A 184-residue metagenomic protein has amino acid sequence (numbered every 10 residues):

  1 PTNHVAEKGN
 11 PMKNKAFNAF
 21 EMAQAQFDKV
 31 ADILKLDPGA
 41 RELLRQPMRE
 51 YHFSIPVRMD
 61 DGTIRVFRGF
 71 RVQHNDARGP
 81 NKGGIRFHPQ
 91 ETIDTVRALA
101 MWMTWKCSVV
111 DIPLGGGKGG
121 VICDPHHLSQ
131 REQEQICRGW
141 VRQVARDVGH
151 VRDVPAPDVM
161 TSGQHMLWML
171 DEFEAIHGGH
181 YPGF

Functional and structural regions predicted by a protein language model:
P1-P11: Short, Lys/Arg-enriched N-terminal segments with co-localized hydrophobic residues within the first ~10-30 amino acids
T2-H4, G62, F184: Intrinsically disordered, low-complexity proline-rich regions
A16-S54: Short, Gly/Pro- and small/polar-rich lid/capping loops
F20, Q24-F27, I93, S162-M166: Alpha-helix initiation and N-capping motif
E21-Q24, D28, R97, E134 (+1 more regions): Generic alpha-helical structural signal
F27-L34, A100-M103, W140, V144 (+2 more regions): Hydrophobic, Leu/Ile/Phe/Ala-enriched alpha-helical segments that form helix-helix packing faces
F53-P125: Glycine-rich, N-terminal phosphate-binding loop and its surrounding beta-alpha-beta segment
H88, S108-F184: Glycine/serine-rich phosphate-binding loop and adjoining beta1-alpha1 elements at the start of nucleotide-handling
